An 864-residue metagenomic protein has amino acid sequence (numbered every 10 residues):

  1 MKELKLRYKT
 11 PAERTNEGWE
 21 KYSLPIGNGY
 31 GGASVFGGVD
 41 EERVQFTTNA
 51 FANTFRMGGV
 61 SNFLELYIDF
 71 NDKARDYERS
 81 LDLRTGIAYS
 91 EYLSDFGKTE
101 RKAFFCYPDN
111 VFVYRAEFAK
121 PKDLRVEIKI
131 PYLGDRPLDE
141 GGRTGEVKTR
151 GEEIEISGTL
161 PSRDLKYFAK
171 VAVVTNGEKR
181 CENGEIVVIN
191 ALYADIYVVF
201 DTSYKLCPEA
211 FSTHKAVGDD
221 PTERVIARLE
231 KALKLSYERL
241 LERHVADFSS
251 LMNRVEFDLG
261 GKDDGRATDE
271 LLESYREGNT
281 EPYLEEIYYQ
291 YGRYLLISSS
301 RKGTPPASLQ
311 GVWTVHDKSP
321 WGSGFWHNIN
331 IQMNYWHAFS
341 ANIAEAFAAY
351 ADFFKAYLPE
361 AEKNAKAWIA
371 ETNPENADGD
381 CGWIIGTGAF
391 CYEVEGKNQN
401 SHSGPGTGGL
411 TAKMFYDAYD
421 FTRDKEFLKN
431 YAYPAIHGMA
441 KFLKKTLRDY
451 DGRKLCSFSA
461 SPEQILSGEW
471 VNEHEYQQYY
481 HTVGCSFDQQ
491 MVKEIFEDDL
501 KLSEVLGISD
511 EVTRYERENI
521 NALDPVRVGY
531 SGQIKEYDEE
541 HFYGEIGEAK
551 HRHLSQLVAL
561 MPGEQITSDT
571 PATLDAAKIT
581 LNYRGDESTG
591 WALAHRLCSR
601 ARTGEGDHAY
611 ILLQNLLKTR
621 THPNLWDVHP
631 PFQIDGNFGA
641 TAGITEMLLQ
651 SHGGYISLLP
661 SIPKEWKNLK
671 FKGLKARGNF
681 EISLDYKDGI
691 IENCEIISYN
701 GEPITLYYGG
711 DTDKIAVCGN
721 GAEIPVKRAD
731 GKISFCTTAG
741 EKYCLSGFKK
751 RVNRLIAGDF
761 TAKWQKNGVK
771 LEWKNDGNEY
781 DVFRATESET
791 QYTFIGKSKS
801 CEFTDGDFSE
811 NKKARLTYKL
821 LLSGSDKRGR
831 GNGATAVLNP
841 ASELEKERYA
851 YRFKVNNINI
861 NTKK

Functional and structural regions predicted by a protein language model:
M1-Q399, D417-Y419, H437-A440, K454 (+6 more regions): Aromatic-residue-lined binding/catalytic grooves and analogous aromatic/hydrophobic interfacial grooves in multimeric
F112, E692, E702-I704, N767-L771: Structural beta-strand segments of beta-rich domains
D417-T422, F427, A432, M439-D449 (+3 more regions): Non-catalytic carbohydrate-binding regions of carbohydrate-active enzymes
K441-L502: Acidic/histidine-rich catalytic neighborhood
P725-R728, F794-S800: Short beta-strand segments within Ig-like beta-sandwich modules, predominantly Fibronectin type-III
V752-D776, D826-K863: Pro/Thr/Ser/Gly-rich low-complexity, intrinsically disordered linker/stalk tracts
G777-T793: Extracellular low-complexity, O-glycosylation-prone stalks/linkers
D805-G829, Y851: Beta-strand-rich modules
